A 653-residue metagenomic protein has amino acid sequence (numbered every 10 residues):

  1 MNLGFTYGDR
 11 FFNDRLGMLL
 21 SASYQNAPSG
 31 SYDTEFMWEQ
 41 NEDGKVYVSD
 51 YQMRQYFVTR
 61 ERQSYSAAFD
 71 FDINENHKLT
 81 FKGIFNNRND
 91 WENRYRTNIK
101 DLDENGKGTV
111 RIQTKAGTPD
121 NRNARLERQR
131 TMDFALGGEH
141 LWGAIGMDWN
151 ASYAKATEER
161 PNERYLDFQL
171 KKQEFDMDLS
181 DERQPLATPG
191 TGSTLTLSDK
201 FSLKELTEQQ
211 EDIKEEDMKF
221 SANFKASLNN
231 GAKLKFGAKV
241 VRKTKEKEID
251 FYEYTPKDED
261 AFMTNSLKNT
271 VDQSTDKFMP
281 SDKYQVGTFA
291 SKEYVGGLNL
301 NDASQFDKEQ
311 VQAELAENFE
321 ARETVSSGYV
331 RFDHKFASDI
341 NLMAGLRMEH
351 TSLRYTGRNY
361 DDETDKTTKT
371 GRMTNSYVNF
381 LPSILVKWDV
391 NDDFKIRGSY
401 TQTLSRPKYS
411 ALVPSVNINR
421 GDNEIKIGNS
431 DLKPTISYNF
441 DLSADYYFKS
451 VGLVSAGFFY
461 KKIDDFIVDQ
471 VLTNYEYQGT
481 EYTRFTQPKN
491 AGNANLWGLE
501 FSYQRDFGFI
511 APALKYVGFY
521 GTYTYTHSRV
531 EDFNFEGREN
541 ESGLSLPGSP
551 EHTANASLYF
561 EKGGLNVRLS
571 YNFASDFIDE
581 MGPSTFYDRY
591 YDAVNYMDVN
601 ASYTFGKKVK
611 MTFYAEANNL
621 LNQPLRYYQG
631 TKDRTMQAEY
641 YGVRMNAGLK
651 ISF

Functional and structural regions predicted by a protein language model:
M1-I99, P119, Q129-L136, P382-I384: Transmembrane beta-barrel wall of Gram-negative outer-membrane proteins
F11-L16, N76, G143-G146, D181-G190 (+7 more regions): Short loop/turn motifs that connect adjacent beta-strands in outer-membrane beta-barrel proteins
Y24-P28, F85-N89, W142, Y153-T157 (+13 more regions): Transmembrane beta-strands of outer-membrane beta-barrel pores
D43-K45, S49-Q52, Y56-F57, D72 (+5 more regions): Signature of Gram-negative outer-membrane beta-barrel scaffolds
T114-D133, A313, E317-S326, N375 (+4 more regions): Outer-membrane beta-barrel signature, preferentially recognizing the C-terminal barrel domain of Gram-negative
L206-Q209, I213, N223-K225, K233-L234 (+3 more regions): Conserved C-terminal beta-signal and adjacent last beta-strands/turns of outer-membrane beta-barrel proteins
T244, V286, A290-E293, D392-N439 (+3 more regions): Surface-exposed extracellular loop regions of Gram-negative outer-membrane beta-barrel proteins, predominantly
Y460-K462, T480-F577: Gram-negative outer-membrane beta-barrel transporters
